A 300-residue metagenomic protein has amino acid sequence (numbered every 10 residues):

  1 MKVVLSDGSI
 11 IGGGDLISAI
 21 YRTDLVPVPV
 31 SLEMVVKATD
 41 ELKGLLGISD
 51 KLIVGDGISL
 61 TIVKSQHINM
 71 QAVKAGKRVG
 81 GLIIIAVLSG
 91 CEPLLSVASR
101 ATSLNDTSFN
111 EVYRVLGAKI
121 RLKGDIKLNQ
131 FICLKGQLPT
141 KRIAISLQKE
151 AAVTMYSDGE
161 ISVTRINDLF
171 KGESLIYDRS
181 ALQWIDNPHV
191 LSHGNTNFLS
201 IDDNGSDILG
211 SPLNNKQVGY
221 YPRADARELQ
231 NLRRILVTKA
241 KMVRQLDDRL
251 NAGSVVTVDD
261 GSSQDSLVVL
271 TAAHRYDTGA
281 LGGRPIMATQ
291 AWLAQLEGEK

Functional and structural regions predicted by a protein language model:
M1-S18: Polar/acidic, low-complexity leader/linker segments enriched in S/T/G and N/D
V3, I48-L60, G253-G261: Short conserved beta-strand and strand-loop elements enriched in small hydrophobics with frequent Asp/Gly
I17-L45, D186-K300: An acidic/polar, Gly/Ser/Thr-rich interaction patch typically located in mid-to-C-terminal regions of proteins
M34, V97-I120, K135-D158, G253: Amphipathic, non-transmembrane alpha-helical segments in extracytoplasmic/periplasmic proteins
K37-I120: Surface-exposed cap/loop segments at beta↔alpha junctions
S65-G76, N167-F170, V268-L281: Short, compositionally biased
K77-L82, L122-G194: Short beta-strand-centered interaction patches in the first periplasmic/extracellular domains of large envelope
L94-N110, T140, Y156, N167-D178 (+2 more regions): Ser/Thr/Pro/Gly-biased, low-complexity, turn-/loop-rich segments that often occur immediately after N-terminal
